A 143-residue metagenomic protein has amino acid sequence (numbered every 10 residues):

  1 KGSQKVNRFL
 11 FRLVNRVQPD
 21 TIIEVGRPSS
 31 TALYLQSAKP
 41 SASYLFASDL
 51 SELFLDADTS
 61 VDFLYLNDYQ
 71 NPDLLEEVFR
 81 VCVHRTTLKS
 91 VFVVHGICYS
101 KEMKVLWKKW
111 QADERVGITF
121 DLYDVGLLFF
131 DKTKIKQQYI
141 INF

Functional and structural regions predicted by a protein language model:
K1-V91, I97-F143: A short alpha-helical cap/connector motif
